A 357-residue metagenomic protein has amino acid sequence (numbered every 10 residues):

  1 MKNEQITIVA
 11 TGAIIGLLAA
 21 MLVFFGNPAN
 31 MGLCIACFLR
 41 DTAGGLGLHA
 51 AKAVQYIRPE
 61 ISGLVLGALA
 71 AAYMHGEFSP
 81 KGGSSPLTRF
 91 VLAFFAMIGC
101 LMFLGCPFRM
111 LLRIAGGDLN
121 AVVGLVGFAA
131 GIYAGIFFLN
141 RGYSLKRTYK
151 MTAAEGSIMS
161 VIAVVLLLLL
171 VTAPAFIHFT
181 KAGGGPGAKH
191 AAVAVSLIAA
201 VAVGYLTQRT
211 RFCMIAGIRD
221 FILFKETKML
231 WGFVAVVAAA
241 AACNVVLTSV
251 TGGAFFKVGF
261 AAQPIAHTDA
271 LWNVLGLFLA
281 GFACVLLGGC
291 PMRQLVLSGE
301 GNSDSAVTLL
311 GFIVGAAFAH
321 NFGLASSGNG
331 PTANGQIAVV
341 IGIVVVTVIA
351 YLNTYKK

Functional and structural regions predicted by a protein language model:
M1-K357: Membrane-interfacial helix-loop segments of redox and metal-homeostasis proteins, especially TM-loop-TM junctions
